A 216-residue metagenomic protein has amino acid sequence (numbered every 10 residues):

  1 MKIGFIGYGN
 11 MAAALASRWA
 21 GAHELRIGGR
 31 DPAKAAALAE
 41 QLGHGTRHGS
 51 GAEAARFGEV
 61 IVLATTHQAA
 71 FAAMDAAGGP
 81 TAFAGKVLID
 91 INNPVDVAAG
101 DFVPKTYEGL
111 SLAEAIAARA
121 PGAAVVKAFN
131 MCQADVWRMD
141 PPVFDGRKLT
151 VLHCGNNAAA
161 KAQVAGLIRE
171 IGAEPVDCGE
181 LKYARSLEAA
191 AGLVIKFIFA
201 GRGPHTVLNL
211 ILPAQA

Functional and structural regions predicted by a protein language model:
M1-H44: NAD(P)+-binding Rossmann beta1-loop-alpha1 motif at the extreme N-terminus of oxidoreductases
A14, R18, R119, L167: Rossmann-fold NAD(P)-dependent oxidoreductase module
H23, F57-E59, A123: Short, well-ordered alpha-helix to beta-strand connector turns
G43-G100: Rossmann-like NAD(P)-binding element
H48, A124-A128, V176-C178: General beta-strand structural signal in soluble alpha/beta enzymes
A84, N92-P142: Rossmann-fold NAD(P)-binding glycine/threonine-rich loop
G146-A216: Active-site-lining helix/loop region of Rossmann-like oxidoreductase modules
